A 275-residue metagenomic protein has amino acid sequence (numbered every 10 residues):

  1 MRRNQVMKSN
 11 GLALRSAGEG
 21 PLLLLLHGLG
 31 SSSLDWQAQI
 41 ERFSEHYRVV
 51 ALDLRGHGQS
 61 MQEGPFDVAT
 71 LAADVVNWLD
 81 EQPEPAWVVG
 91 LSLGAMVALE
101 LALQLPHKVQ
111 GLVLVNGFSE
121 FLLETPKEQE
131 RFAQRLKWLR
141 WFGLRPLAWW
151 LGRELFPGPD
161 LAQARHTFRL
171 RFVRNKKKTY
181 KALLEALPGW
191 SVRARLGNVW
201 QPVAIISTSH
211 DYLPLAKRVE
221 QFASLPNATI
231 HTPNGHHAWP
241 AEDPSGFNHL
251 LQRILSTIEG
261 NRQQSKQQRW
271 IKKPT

Functional and structural regions predicted by a protein language model:
L12-M61: Conserved HGGG/HGGXW glycine-rich cap/lid loop of the alpha/beta-hydrolase fold
A38, E100-Q104: Active-site signature of alpha/beta-hydrolase-fold catalytic machinery across serine- and Asp/Cys-nucleophile hydrolases
A38-E41, V50-V89, H249: Active-site loop/oxyanion-hole signature of alpha/beta-hydrolase fold enzymes
G90-G94, A98: Gly/Ala-rich beta-loop-alpha elbow adjacent to hydrolase catalytic centers
L103-Q104, Q110-W141: Flexible "cap/lid" loop of the alpha/beta hydrolase fold
L123-E128, F142-G197: Conserved alpha/beta-hydrolase catalytic His-Asp/Glu region
P202-G235, A241: Conserved loop-alpha-helix segment in the C-terminal half of the alpha/beta-hydrolase fold that carries the catalytic
N227-T275: Catalytic active-site module of serine/aspartate enzymes centered on a nucleophile-bearing elbow/loop
